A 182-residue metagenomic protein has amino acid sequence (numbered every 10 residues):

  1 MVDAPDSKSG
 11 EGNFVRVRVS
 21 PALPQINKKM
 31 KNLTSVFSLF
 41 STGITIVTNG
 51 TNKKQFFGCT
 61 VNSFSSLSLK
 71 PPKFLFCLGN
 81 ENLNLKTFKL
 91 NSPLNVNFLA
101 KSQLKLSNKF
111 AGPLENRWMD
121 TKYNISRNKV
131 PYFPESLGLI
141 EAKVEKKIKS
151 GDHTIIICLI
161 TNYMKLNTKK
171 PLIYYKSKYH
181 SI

Functional and structural regions predicted by a protein language model:
M1, G12-V19: Short, positively charged low-complexity motifs
M1-D6, N27-K29: N-terminal, intrinsically disordered charge-dense segments
N27-I182: Basic, polyanion-binding surface patches
